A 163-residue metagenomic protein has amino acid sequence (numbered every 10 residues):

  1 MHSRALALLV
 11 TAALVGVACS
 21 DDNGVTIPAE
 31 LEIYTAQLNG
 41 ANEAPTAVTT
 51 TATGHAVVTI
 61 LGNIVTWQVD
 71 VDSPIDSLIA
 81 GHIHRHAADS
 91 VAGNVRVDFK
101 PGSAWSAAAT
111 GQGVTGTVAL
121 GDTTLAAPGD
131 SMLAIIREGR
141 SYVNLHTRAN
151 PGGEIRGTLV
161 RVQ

Functional and structural regions predicted by a protein language model:
M1-A18: Sec-dependent bacterial lipoprotein signal peptides
C19-G81, R85-Q163: Metal-centered catalytic cores of metalloenzymes
